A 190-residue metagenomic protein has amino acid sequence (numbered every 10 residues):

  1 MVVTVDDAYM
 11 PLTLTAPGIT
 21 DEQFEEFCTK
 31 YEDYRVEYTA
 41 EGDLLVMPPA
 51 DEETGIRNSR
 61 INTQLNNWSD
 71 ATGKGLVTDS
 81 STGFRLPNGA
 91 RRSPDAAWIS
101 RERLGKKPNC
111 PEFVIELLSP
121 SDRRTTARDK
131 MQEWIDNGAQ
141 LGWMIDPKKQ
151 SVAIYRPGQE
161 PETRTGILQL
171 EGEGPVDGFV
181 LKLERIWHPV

Functional and structural regions predicted by a protein language model:
M1-V190: Gly/Pro/Ser/Thr-rich low-complexity, intrinsically disordered segments predominantly at protein N-termini
